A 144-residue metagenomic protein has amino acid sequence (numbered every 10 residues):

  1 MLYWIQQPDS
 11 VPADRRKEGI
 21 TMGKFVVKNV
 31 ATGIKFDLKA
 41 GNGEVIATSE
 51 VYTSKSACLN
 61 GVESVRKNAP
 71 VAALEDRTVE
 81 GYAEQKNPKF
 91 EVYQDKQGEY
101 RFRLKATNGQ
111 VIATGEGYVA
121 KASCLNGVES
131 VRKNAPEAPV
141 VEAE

Functional and structural regions predicted by a protein language model:
L2-T21: Short, Lys/Arg-enriched N-terminal segments with co-localized hydrophobic residues within the first ~10-30 amino acids
S10-P12, S64, S130, P139-V140: Detector for intrinsically disordered, low-structure N-terminal pre-sequences
M22, K67-D95, V140-A143: Intrinsic disorder/low-complexity detector
K24-V30, K35-Y52, G61-V65, K89-D95 (+2 more regions): A structural feature that tracks compact, well-ordered secondary-structure segments with a strong bias toward
I46-T53, A73-G81, I112-V119, P139-E144: Short, tandemly repeated low-complexity microdomains enriched for cysteine and small residues
